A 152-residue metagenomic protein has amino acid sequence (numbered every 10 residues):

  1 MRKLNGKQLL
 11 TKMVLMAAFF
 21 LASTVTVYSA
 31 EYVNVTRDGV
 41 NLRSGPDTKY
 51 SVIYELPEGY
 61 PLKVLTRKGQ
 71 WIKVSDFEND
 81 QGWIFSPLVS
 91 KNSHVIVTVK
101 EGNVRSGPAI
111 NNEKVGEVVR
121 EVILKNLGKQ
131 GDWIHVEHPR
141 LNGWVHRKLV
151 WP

Functional and structural regions predicted by a protein language model:
R2-V14: Bacterial N-terminal signal peptides that target proteins for export
K12-T24: Bacterial N-terminal signal peptides
V25-S44, V52-S106, K114-L141, R147-P152: SH3-family beta-barrel domains
